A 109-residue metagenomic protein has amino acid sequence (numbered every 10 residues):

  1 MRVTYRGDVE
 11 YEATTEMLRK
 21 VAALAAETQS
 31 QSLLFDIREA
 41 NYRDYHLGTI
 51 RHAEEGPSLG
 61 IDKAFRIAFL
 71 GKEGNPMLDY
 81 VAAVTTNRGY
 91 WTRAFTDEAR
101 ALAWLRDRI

Functional and structural regions predicted by a protein language model:
M1-I109: Amphipathic, Lys/Arg-enriched alpha-helical "gate/interface" segment within cytosolic domains that mediates
